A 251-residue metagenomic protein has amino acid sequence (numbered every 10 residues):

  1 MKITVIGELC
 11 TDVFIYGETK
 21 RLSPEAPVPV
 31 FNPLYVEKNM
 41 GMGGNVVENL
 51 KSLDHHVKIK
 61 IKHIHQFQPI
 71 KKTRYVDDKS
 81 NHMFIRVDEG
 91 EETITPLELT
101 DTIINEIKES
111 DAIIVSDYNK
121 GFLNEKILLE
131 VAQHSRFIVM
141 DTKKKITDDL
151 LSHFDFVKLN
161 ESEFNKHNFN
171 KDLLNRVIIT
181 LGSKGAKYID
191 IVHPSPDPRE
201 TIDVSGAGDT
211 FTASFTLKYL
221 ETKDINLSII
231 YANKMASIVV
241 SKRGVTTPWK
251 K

Functional and structural regions predicted by a protein language model:
K2-I6, T11-I114, K250-K251: Conserved N-terminal subdomain of the carbohydrate kinase-like
E8-L9, Y118, T210: Active-site metal-binding loops of divalent metal-dependent hydrolases
L9-C10, Q66-Q68, K144, E163 (+2 more regions): Glycine-rich beta-alpha junction loops
L9-V13, G17, R21, L53 (+6 more regions): Change "in soluble alpha/beta enzymes" to "in soluble alpha/beta proteins
K20-A26, K72-G90, S110-N170, G185: Conserved beta-alpha-beta core of the PfkB/ribokinase-like small-molecule kinase fold
V57-K60, D155-E161, H193-S195: Short hydrophobic/aromatic-enriched beta-strand-loop microsegments
I127-F137, T142-H153, N168-K251: Conserved phosphate-binding/catalytic region of the ribokinase-like
